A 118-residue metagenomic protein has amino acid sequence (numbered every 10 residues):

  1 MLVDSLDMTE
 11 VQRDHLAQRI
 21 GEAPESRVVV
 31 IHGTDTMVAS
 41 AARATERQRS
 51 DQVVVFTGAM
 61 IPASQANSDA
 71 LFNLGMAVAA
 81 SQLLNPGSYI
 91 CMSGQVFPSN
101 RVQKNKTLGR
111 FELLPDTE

Functional and structural regions predicted by a protein language model:
M1-E118: Active-site histidine-anchored catalytic micro-motif
